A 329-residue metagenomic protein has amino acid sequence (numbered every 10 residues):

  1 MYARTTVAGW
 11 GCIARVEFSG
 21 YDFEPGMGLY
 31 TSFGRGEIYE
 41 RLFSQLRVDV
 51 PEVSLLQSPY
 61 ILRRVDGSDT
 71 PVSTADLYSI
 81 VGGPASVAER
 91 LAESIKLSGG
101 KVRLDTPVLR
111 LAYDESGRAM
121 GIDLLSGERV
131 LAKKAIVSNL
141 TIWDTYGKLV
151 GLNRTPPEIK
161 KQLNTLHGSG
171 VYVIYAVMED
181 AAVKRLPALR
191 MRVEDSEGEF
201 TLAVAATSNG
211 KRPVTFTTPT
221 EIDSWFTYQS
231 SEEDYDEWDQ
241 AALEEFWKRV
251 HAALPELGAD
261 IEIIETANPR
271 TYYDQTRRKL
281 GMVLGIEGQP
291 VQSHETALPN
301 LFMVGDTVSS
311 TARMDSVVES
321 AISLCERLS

Functional and structural regions predicted by a protein language model:
M1-S19: Glycine-rich FAD pyrophosphate-binding loop
V16-I61: N-terminal FAD cofactor-binding segment of flavoenzymes
M27, D306-S329: A conserved FAD-binding loop/helix module that cradles the flavin
D49-E52, L56-G82: Rossmann-like flavin
D76-S126, K133-K134: Helical element adjacent to the flavin cofactor pocket in flavoenzyme catalytic cores
L109-R212, Q292: Mid-domain catalytic core of redox enzymes that form a hydrophobic substrate pocket/lid adjacent to a catalytic redox
E179-T271: C-terminal segments that line or cap access tunnels to active or ligand-binding sites in enzymes and enzyme-associated
P255-T311: A glycine-rich dinucleotide-binding beta-alpha-beta segment and adjacent secondary-structure elements that constitute
